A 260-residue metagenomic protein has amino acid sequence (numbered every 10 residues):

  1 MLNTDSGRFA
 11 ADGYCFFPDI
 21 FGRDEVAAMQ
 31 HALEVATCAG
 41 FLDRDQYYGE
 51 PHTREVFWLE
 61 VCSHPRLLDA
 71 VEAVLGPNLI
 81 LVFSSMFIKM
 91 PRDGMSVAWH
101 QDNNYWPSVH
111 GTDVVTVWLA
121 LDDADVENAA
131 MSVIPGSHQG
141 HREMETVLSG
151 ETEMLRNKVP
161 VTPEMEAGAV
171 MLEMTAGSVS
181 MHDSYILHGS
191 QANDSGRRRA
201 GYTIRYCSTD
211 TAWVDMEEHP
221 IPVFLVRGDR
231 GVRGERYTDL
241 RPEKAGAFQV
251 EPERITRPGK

Functional and structural regions predicted by a protein language model:
M1-H110, E145-T146, E217-H219, R227-G228: Non-heme Fe(II)-dependent double-stranded beta-helix
A36-A39, V179, Y185-K260: Non-heme Fe(II)/2-oxoglutarate
I88-D93, N104, G111-D113, L121-V126 (+1 more regions): Short acidic/polar capping segments at secondary-structure boundaries
P91, I134-H141, R199, R205-D210: Short edge-strand/loop segments of extracellular domains
H100, S108-V126, E173-A176, M181 (+1 more regions): Short, conserved beta-strand element in jelly-roll/cupin
Q101-D102, E151-E166, R197-R198, M216-V223: Short, surface-exposed loop/helix-turn segments at secondary-structure junctions that function as lids/hinges flanking
V109-D113, E164, D194-R198: A generic structural micro-feature
A124-Q191: Double-stranded beta-helix
